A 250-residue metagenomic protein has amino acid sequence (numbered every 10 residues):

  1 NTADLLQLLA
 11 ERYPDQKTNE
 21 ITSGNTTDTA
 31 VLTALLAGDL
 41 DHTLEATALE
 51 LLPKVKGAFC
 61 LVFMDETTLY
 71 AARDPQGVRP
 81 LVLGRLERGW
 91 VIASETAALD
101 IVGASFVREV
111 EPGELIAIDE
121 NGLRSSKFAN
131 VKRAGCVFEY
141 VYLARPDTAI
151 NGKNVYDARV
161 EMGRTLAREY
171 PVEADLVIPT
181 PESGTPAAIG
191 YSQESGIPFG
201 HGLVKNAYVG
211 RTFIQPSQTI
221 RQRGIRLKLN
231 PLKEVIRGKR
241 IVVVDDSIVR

Functional and structural regions predicted by a protein language model:
N1-A3, V249-R250: Short glycine/serine/threonine-rich phosphate/pyrophosphate-binding segments that cradle anionic phosphate groups
T2-P112, A117-A174, T180: Conserved short alpha-helical segments that host acidic/polar catalytic motifs at enzyme active sites
V31-T43, P181, Q193-R211: Amphipathic alpha-helical
A98, S105, G113-E114, E169 (+3 more regions): Phosphate/diphosphate-binding loops
P112-L115, D119, P186-G200: Structured, non-catalytic alpha/beta "coupling" segments that mediate domain-domain communication and provide generic
N154-Y156, T219-Q222, S247: Short, flexible loop segments at the rims of nucleotide/cofactor-binding pockets, characterized by
P181-A187, R250: Gly/Ser/Thr-rich loops at beta-strand to alpha-helix junctions that form or flank small-molecule/cofactor-binding
G196-V242: Short, glycine/charge-rich flexible loops or terminal/linker lids adjacent to PRPP-binding catalytic cores
